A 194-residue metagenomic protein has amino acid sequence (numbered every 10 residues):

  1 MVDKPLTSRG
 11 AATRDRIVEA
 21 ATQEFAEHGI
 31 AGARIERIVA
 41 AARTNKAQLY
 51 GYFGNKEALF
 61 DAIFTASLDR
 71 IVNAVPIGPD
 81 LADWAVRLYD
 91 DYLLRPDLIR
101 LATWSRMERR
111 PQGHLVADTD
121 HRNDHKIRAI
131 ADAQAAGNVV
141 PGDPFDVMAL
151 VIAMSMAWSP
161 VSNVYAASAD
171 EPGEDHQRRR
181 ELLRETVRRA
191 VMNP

Functional and structural regions predicted by a protein language model:
M1, D90, L94, D124-A136 (+2 more regions): C-terminal peripheral helix-coil segments that are non-catalytic and often amphipathic
M1-H28, G32-T44, E57-D61: Basic, helix-initiating cap at the start of DNA-binding domains
E27-A31, R95, A136: Short coil/turn segments at alpha/beta junctions that flank glycine-rich nucleotide-binding fingerprints
A47: Key DNA-contact positions within bacterial/archaeal DNA-binding proteins
F53, A58-S67: Alpha-helical DNA-contacting segments of helix-turn-helix folds
A62, V72-R100, N123, P144-M148: Hydrophobic alpha-helical connector segments
V72-V75, R110-N138, F145-A149, R178-E181 (+1 more regions): Amphipathic alpha-helical packing segments from all-alpha helical-bundle domains
A82-H114, S155-N163: Helical hydrophobic small-molecule/effector-binding pocket
